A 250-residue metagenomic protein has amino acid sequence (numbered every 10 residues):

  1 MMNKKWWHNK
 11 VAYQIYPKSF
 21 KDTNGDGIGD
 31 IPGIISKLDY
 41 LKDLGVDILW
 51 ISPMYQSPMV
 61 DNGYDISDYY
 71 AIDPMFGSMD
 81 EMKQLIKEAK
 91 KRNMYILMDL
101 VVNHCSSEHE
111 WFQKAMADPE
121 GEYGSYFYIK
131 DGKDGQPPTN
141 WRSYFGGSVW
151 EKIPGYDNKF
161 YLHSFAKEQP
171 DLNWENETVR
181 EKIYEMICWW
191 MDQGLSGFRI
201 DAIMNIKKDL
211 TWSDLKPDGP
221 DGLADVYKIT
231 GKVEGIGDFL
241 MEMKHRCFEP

Functional and structural regions predicted by a protein language model:
M2-C188, D192, M204-P250: Acidic/aromatic-lined carbohydrate-recognition and catalytic surfaces of CAZymes acting on diverse glycans
S196: Receiver (REC) domain switch/active-site residues of two-component response regulators
